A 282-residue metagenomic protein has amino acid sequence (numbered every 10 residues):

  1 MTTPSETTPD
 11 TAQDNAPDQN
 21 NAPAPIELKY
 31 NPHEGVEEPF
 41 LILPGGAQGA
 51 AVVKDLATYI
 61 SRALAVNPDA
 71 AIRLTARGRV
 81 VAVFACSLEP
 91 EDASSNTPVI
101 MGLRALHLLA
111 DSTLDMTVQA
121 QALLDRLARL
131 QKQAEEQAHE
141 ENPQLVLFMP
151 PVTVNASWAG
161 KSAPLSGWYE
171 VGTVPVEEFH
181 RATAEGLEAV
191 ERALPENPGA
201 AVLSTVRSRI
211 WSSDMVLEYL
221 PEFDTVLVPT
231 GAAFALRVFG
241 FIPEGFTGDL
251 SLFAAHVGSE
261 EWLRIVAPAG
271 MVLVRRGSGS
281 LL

Functional and structural regions predicted by a protein language model:
T2-E6, D18-P98: N-terminal ordered "arm"
T11-P17: N-terminal intrinsically disordered, low-complexity tails
Q19, Q133, E140-L282: Long, compositionally biased intrinsically disordered terminal regions
K29-P32, V36, R129-E141: Intrinsically disordered, low-complexity linkers and terminal tails enriched in Pro/Gly and often acidic or mixed-charge
S61, A65, D125-E136, R192-P195: Generic surface-pattern signal
F84-A85, A93-L106, V272-S280: Short amphipathic beta-strand/extended segments with alternating polar/hydrophobic composition
E91-E135: A broadly used, surface-exposed interaction patch
